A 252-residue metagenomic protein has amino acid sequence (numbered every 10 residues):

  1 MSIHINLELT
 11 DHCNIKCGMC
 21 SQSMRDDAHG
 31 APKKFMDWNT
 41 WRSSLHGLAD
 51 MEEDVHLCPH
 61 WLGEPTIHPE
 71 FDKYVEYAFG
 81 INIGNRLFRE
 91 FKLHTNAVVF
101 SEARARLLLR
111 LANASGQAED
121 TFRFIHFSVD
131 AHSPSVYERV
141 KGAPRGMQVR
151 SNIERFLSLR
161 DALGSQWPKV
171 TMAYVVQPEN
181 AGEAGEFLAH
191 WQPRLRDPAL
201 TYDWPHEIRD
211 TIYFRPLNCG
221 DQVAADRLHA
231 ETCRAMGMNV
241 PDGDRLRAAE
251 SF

Functional and structural regions predicted by a protein language model:
M1-F124, R139-M147, S151, D203-H206 (+3 more regions): Conserved alpha-helical substructure of the radical SAM core
M1-N6, M51, P241-F252: N-terminal [4Fe-4S]-dependent radical SAM core
R89-V98, I153-E183: Conserved strand-turn element in the central/C-terminal portion of the radical SAM core barrel that lines
R104-L108, P178-L195: Catalytic cores of alpha/beta
N113, S158, Q192-P193: Basic phosphate/pyrophosphate-binding loop/patch that engages nucleotide-derived ligands
F187, W191-R194, T232-A249: Aromatic-lined glycan-binding groove of carbohydrate-active enzymes
